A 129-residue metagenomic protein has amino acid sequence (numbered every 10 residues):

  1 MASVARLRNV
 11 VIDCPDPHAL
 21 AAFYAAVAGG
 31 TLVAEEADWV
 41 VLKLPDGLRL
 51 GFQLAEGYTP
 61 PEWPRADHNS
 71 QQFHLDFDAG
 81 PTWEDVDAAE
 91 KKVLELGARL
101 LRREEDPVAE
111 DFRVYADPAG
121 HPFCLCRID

Functional and structural regions predicted by a protein language model:
M1-R8, I12-A34, K43-R99, A116-D129: Glyoxalase I/VOC metalloenzyme domain signal
E36-D38, D106: Short glycine/proline-centered loop/turn elements that form peptide/ligand docking sites
W39-V41, F112-V114: Short hydrophobic/aromatic beta-strand element in the GNAT-like acyltransferase core that lines or flanks the acyl-donor
L101-E105: Short, basic/aromatic recognition patches
V108-E110: Short, small/polar residue-rich loop motifs at catalytic or cofactor-binding pockets
